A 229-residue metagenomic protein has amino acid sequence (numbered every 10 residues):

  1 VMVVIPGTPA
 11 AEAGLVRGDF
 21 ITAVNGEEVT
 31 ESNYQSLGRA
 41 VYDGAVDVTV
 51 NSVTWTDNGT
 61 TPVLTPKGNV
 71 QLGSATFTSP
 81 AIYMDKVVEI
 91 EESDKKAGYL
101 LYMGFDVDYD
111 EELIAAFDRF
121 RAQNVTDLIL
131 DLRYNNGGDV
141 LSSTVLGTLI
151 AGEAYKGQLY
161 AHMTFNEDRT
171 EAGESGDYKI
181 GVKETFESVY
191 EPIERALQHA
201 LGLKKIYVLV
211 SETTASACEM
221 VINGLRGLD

Functional and structural regions predicted by a protein language model:
V1-A23, E27-E31, D106-E112: PDZ/PDZ-like domain segments forming the peptide/carboxylate-binding groove, activating on the N-terminal beta-strands
V3, V50-S52, S74: Surface-exposed beta-strand edges and flanking loops
A10, G18-I21, V48-V50, L100 (+2 more regions): Terminal peptide-recognition signature
R17-T56, S142: PDZ domains, with a preference for the canonical peptide-binding region formed by the helix
T54-D229: Cleft-lining beta-strand/loop regions that shape enzyme active-site pockets
